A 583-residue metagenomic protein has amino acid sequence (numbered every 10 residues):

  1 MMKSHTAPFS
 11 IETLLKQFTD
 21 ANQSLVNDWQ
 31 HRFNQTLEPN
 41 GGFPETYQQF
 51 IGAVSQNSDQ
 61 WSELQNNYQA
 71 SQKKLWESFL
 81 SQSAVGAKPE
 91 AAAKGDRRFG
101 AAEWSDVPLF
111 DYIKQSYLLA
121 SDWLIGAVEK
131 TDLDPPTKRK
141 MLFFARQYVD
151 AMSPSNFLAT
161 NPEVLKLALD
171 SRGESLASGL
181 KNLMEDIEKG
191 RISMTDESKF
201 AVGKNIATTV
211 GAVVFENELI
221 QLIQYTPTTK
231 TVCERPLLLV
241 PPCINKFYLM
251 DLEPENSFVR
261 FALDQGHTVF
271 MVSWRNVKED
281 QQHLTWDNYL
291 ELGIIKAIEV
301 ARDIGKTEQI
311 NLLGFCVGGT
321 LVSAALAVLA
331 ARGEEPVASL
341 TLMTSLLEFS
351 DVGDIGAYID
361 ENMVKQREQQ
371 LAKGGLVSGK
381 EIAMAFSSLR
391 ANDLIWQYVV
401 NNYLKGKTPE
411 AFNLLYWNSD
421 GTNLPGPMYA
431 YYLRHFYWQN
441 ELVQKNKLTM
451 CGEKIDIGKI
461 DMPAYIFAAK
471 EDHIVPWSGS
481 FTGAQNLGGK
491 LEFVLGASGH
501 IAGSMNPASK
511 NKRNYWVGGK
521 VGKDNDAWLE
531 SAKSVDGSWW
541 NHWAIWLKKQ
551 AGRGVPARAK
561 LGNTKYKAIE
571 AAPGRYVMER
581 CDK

Functional and structural regions predicted by a protein language model:
M1-I220, V232-C233, F270, G483 (+4 more regions): Amphipathic, low-complexity, repeat-rich surface-exposed segments
T131-K166, E299, D303, T307-E308 (+4 more regions): Alpha/beta-hydrolase-fold enzymes
C233-C243: Short beta-strand element of the alpha/beta-hydrolase
D251-V269: Short amphipathic alpha-helix adjacent to the substrate-entry channel of hydrolases
Q281-G305: Alpha/beta-hydrolase active-site loop
G314-V322: Gly/Ala-rich beta-loop-alpha elbow adjacent to hydrolase catalytic centers
I460, I466-A468, D472: Short beta-strand/loop motif that positions the catalytic acidic residue of the alpha/beta-hydrolase fold
P476-N486, A497: Short alpha-helix in the alpha/beta-hydrolase fold that links the catalytic acid
